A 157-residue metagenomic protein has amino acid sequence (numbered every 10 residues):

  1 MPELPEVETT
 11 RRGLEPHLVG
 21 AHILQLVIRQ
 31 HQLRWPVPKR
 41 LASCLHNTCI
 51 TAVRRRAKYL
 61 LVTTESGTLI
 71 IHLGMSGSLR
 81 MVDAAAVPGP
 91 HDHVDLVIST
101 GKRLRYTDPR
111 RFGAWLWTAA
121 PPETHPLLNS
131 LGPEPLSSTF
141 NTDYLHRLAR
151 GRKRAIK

Functional and structural regions predicted by a protein language model:
M1-R56, L61-E65: Extended, highly charged segments
L69-K157: Phosphate/anion-contacting hairpin/loop surfaces
